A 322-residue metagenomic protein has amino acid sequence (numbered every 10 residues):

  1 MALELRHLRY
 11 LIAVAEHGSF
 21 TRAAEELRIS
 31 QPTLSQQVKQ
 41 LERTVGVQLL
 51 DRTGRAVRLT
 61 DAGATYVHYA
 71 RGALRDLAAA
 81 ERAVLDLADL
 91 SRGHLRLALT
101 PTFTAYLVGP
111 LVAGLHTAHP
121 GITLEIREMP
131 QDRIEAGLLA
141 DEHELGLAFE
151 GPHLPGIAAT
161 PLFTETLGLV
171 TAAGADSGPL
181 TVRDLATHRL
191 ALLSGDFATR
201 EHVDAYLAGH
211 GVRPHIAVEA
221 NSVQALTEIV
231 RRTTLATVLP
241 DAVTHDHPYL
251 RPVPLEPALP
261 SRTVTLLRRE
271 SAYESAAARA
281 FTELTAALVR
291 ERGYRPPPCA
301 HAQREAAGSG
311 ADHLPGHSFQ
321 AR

Functional and structural regions predicted by a protein language model:
L8, T44-V45, Y66-A88: Alpha-helical linker/hinge and terminal dimerization helices associated with HTH transcriptional regulators
I12-S30: Short helix-boundary/capping micro-motifs
E42-D61: A short LG(V/I)-centered, amphipathic sequence patch enriched for acidic residue(s) preceding the LG motif
R92-P155, A220: Central regulatory/effector-binding core of bacterial HTH transcription factors
L107, S177, P254-P297, H301 (+2 more regions): A late-sequence structural motif
P130-E135, L139-H143, A148-F149, D196-V253 (+1 more regions): Hydrophobic hinge/microswitch elements
L154-P161, E165, Q224-Y273: Beta-alpha-beta core module
V170, L180, H188-H210, E274-E283 (+1 more regions): Secondary-structure junction motif
